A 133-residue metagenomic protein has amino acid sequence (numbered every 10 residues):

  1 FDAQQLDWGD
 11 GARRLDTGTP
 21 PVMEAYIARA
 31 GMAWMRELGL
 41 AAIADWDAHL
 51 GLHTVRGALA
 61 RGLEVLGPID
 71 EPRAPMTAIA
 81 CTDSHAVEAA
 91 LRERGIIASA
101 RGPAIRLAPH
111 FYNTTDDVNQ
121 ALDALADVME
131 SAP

Functional and structural regions predicted by a protein language model:
F1-P133: Pyridoxal 5′-phosphate
